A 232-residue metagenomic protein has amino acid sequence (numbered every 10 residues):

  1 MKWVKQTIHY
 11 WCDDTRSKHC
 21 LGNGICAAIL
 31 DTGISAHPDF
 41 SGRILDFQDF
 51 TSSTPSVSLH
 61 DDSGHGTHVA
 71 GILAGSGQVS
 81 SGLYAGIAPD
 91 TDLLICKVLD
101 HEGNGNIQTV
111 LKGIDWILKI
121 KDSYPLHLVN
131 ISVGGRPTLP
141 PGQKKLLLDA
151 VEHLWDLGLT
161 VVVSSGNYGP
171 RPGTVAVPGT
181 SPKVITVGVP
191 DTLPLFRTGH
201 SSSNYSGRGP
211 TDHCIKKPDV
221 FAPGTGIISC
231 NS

Functional and structural regions predicted by a protein language model:
M1-C26, P38-D39, F196, S201-S203 (+1 more regions): Protease zymogen maturation seam
R16-D46, V57-Q108, Y124-H127, T180-K183 (+1 more regions): Subtilisin-like serine protease catalytic core
L21, E152-D156, F221: Anion (oxyanion) recognition and catalysis
L30-G33, I72-S76, C96-D100, I131-G135 (+5 more regions): Active-site-proximal beta-strand/loop segments in catalytic clefts of secreted hydrolases
D31, L45, G179-S232: Extracellular S/T/G-rich loop segment that most often corresponds to the catalytic His/Ser-adjacent loop
A36-P38, N167-G173, L193-L195: Active-site environment of divalent metal-dependent phosphoester hydrolases
D92, T160, G226: Residue-level detector of anion-binding/catalytic polar loops
V98-K183, D212-I215, S229: Substrate-binding/access-modulating region of protease and related hydrolase catalytic domains
